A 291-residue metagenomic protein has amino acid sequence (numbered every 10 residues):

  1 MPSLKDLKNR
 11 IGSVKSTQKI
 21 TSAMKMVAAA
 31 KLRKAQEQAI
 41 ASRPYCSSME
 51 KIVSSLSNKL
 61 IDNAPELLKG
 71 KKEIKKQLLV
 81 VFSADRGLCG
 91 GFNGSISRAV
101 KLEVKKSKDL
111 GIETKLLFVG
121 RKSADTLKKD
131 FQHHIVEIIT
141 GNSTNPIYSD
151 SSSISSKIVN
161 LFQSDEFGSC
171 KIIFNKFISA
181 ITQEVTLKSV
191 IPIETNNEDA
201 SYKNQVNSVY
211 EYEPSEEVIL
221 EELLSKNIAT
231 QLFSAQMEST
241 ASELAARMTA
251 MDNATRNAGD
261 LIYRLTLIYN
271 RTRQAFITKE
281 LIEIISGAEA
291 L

Functional and structural regions predicted by a protein language model:
M1-L291: C-terminal beta-strand-loop-alpha-helix "lid" module of Rossmann-like NAD(P)-dependent dehydrogenases
